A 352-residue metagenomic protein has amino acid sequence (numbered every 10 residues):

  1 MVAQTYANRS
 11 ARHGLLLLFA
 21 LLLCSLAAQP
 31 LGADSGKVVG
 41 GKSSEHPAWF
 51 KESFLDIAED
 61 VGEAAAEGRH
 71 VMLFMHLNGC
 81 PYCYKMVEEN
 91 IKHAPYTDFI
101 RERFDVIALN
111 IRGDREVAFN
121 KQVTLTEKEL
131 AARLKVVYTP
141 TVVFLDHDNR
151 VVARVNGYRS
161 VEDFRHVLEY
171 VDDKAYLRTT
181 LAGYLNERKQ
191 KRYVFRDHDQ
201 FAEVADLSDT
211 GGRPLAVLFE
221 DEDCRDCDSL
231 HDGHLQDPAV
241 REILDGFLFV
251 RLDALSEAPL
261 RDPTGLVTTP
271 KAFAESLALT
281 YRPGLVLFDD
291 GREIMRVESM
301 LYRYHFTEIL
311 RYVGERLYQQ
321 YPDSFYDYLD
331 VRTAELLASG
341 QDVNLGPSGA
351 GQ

Functional and structural regions predicted by a protein language model:
M1-A11: N-terminal secretory signal peptides that target proteins for export/translocation
G14-S25: Bacterial N-terminal signal peptides
A28-A33: Boundary at the C-terminal end of the N-terminal hydrophobic targeting segment
S53-V71, I100, F195-L215, L244: A short beta-strand-turn-helix
E67-P81, S208-D228, F249: Short active-site neighborhood of thiol/selenol oxidoreductases, capturing the structured segment around
Y84-R101, D226-I243: Typically the conserved alpha-helix immediately C-terminal to a functionally engaged Cys/Sec in thioredoxin-like
A94-Y96, R101, D105-A153, D163-H166 (+2 more regions): Thioredoxin-like thiol-disulfide oxidoreductase module
Y158-T210, L301-Q352: Thiol-/selenol-based redox modules, centered on thioredoxin-like and closely related oxidoreductase domains
